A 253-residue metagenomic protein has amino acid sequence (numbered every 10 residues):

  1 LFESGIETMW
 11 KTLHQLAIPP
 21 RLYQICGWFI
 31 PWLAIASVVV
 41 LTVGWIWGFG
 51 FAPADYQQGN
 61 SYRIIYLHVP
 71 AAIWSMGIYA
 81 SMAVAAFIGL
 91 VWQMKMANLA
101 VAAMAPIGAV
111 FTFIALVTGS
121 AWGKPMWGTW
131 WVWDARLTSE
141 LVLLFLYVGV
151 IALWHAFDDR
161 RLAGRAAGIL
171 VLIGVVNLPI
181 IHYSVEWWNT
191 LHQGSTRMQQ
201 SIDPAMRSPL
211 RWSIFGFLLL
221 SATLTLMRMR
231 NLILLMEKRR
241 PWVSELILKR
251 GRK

Functional and structural regions predicted by a protein language model:
L1-T8: Short, Lys/Arg-enriched N-terminal segments with co-localized hydrophobic residues within the first ~10-30 amino acids
M9-K253: Polytopic transmembrane helical bundles with strong interfacial aromatic enrichment
